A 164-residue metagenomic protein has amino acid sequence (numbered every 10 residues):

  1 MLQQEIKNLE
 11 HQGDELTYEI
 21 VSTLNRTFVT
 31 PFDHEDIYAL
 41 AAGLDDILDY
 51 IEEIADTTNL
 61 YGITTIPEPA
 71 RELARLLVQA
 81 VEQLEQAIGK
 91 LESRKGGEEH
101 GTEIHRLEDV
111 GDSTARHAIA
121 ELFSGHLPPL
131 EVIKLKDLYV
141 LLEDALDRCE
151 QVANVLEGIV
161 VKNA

Functional and structural regions predicted by a protein language model:
M1-A164: Cytosolic, long alpha-helical scaffolding segments
